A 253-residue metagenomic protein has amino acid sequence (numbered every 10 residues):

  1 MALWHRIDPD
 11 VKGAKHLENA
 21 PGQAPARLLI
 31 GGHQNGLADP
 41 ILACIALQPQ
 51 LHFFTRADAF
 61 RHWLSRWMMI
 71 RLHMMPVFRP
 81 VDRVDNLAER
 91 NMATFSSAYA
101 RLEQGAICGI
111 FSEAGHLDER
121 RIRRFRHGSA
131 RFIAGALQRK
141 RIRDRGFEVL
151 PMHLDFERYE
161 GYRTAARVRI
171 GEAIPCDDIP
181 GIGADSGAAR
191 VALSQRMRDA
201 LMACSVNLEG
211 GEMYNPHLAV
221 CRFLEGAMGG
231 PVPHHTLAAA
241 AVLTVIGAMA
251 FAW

Functional and structural regions predicted by a protein language model:
M1-L37, I45-P49, R56, W67 (+4 more regions): Membrane-interfacial terminal anchoring regions of lipid-handling membrane enzymes
C44-Q48, R66-P80, G105-F111: A short glycine/small-residue-enriched secondary-structure motif
F54, M75-V77, I170: Hydrophobic residues at beta-strand termini and immediately following loops that shape nucleotide-binding pockets
F54-L72: Membrane helical hairpin/interfacial module
V81-D85: Polar-ligand-bearing catalytic/cofactor-coordination segments of membrane-embedded or membrane-tethered inner-membrane
F95, Y99-A130: Catalytic-site beta-strand/loop segments enriched in glycine and acidic/polar residues
G128-Q138: An active-site-proximal "capping" alpha-helix that borders the catalytic cofactor pocket
